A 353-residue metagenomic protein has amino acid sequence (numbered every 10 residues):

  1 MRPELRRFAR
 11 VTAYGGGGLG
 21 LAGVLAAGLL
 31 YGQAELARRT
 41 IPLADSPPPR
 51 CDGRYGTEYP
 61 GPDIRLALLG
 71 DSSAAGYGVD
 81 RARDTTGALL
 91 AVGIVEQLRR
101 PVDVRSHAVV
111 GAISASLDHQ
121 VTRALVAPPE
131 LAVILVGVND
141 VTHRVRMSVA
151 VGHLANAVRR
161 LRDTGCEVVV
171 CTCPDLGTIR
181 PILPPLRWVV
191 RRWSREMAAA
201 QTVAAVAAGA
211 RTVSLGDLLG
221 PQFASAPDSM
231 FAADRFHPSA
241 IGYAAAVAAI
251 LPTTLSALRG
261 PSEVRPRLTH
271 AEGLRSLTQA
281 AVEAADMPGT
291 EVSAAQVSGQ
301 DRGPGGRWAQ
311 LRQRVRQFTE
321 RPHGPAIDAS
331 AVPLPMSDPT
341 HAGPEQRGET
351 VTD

Functional and structural regions predicted by a protein language model:
R2-L29, Q33, A245-D353: Conserved catalytic region of serine esterases and O-acyltransferases that act on ester linkages in lipids
G17, I179-S214: Substrate-gating cap/lid alpha-helix
Q33-A108, Q120, L125-P128: Serine-esterase "nucleophile elbow" of acetyl-processing enzymes
G76, S106-I113, V138-S148, L186-V190: Surface-exposed cleft-lining segments at the edges of enzyme active sites
A82, V145-V149, H153, P185-E196 (+2 more regions): Alpha-helix N-cap and loop-to-helix initiation/capping positions
S114-V151: Oxyanion-hole/transition-state-stabilizing segment in secreted/luminal serine hydrolases and related acyltransferases
D163-C166: A short helix->loop->beta-strand "cap" motif at the edges of active sites that frequently abuts
S239-Y243: Accessory beta->alpha helical hairpin/"wing" motif in late/C-terminal subdomains of nucleic-acid enzymes
